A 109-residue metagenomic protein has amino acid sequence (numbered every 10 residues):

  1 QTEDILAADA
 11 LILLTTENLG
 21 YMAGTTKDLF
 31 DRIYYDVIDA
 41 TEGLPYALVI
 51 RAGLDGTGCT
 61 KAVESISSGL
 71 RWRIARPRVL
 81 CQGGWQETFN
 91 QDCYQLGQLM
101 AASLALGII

Functional and structural regions predicted by a protein language model:
Q1, R73-I109: Glycine-rich phosphate/pyrophosphate-binding loop and the adjoining helix
Q1-I74: Helix-loop-strand module that forms the ligand-binding subsite of alpha/beta enzymes
